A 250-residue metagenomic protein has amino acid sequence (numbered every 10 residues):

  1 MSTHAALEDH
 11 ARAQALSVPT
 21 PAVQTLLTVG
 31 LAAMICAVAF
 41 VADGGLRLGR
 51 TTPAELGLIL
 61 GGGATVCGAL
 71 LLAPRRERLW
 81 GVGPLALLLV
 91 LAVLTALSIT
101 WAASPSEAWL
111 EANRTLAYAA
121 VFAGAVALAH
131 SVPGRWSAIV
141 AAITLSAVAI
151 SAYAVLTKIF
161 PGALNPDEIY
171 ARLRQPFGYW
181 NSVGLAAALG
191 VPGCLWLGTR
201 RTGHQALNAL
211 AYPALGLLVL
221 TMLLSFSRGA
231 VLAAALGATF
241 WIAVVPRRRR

Functional and structural regions predicted by a protein language model:
S2-L7, R12, V18-A42, G57-L71 (+3 more regions): Alpha-helical transmembrane segments of multi-pass inner-membrane proteins
F40-A54, L71-L79, A103-E107: Short, hydrophobic transmembrane alpha-helix segments
